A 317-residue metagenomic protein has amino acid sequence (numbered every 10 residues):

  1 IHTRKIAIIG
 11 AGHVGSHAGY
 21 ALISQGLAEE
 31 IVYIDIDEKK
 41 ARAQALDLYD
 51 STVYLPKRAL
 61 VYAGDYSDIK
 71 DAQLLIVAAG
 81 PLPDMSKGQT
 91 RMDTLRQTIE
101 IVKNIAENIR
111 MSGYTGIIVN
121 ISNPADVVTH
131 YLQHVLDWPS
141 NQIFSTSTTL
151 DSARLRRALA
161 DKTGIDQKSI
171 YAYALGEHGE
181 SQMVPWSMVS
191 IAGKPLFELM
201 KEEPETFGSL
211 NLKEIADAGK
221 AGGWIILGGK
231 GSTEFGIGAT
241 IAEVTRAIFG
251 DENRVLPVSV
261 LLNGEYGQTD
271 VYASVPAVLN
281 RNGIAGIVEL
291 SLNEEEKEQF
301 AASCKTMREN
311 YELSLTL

Functional and structural regions predicted by a protein language model:
A11-G12: Glycine-rich Rossmann-fold phosphate-binding loop(s) that bind the pyrophosphate of adenine dinucleotide cofactors
G15-S16: N-terminal Rossmann-fold NAD(P) dinucleotide-binding loop
L22: Aromatic pocket-lining residues of Rossmann-like dinucleotide-binding sites
I36-Q73, D84, R308-L317: Conserved N-terminal Rossmann-fold NAD(P) cofactor-binding segment
P56-I117: Rossmann-like NAD(P)-binding element
T90-R157: Rossmann-like NAD(P)(H) cofactor-binding subdomain of soluble oxidoreductases
L136-Q142, D151-L317: C-terminal substrate-binding/catalytic lobe of Rossmann-fold NAD(P)-dependent dehydrogenases
